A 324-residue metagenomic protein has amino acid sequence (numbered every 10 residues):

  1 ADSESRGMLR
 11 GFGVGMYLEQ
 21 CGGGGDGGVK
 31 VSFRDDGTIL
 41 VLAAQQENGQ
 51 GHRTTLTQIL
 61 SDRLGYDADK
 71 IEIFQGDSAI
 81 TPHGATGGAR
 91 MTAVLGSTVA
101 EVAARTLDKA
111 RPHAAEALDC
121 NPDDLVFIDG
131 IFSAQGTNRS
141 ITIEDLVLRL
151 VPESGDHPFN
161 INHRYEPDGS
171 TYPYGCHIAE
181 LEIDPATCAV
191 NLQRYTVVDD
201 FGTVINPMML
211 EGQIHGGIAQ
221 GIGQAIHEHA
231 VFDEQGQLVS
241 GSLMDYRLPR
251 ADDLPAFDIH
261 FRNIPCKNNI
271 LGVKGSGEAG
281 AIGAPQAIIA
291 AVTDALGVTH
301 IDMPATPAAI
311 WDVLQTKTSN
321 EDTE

Functional and structural regions predicted by a protein language model:
A1-E324: Cofactor-binding beta-sheet edge motifs in enzyme active sites
